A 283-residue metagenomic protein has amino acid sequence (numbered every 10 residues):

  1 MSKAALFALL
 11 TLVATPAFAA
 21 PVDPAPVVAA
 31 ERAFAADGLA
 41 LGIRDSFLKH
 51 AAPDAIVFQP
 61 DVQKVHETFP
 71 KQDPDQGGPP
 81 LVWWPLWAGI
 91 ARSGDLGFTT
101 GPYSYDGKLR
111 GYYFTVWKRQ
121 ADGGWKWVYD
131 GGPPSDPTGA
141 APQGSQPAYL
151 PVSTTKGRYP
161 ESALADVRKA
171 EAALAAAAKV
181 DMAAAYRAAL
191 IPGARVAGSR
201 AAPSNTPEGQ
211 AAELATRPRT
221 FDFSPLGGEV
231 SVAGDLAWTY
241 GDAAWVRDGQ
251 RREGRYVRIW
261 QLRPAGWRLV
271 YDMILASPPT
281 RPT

Functional and structural regions predicted by a protein language model:
M1-F7: Bacterial N-terminal signal peptides that target proteins for export
A14-P16: N-terminal signal peptide c-region/cleavage motif recognized by signal peptidases
F18-R44, K49, P134-A184, A188 (+1 more regions): Short, low-complexity N-terminal intrinsically disordered segments enriched in polar/charged residues
P21-T99: An N-terminus-focused feature that recognizes amino-terminal "leader" regions
F34-A35, W83, L96-T100, Y112-W117 (+6 more regions): Short, structured motif recognition centered on aromatic/hydrophobic residues
L41-D61, V65-T68, V180-E208: Short, well-ordered alpha-helical segments enriched in acidic and aromatic residues
D61, P70-R110, Q210-E253: Surface-exposed, charged secondary-structure patches
R110-Y149, E253-P278: Short beta-strand edge/turn micro-motifs at domain boundaries
